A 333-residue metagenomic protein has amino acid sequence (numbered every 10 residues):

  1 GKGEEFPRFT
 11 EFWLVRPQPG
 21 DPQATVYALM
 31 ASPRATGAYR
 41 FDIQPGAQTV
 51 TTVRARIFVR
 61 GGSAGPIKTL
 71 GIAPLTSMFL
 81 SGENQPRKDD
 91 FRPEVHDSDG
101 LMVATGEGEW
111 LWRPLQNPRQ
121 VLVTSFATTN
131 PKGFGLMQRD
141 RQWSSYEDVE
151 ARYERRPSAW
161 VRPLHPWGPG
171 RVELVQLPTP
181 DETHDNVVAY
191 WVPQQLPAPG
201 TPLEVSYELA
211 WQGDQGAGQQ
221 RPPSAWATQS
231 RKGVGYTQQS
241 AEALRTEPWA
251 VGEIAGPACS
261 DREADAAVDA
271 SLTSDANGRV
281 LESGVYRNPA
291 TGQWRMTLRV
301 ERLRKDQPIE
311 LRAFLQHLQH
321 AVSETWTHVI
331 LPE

Functional and structural regions predicted by a protein language model:
G1-G46, G168-E173, P180, H184: Extended, loop-rich substrate-binding clefts of extracytoplasmic carbohydrate-active enzymes
D21-Q23, R34-T36, Q48-T52, S63-I67 (+2 more regions): Coil-to-beta-strand transition motifs
P22-A28, V103, L136, A250-G252 (+1 more regions): Generic recognition of long tandem-repeat/solenoid scaffolds
A28-S32, I43-P45, I57-V59, T76 (+4 more regions): A mature extracytoplasmic/lumenal domain signature
R40-D90: Acidic (Asp/Glu-rich), glycine- and aromatic
S63-P74, E147, Q215-Q219, E263-A267: Short, hydrophobic/aromatic beta-strand segments
K68, I72, S77-M78, E83-P202 (+1 more regions): A contiguous, surface-exposed recognition patch within enzymatic or periplasmic domains that forms
A151-E333: Terminal accessory/anchoring regions of large secretory-pathway or extracellular enzymes
